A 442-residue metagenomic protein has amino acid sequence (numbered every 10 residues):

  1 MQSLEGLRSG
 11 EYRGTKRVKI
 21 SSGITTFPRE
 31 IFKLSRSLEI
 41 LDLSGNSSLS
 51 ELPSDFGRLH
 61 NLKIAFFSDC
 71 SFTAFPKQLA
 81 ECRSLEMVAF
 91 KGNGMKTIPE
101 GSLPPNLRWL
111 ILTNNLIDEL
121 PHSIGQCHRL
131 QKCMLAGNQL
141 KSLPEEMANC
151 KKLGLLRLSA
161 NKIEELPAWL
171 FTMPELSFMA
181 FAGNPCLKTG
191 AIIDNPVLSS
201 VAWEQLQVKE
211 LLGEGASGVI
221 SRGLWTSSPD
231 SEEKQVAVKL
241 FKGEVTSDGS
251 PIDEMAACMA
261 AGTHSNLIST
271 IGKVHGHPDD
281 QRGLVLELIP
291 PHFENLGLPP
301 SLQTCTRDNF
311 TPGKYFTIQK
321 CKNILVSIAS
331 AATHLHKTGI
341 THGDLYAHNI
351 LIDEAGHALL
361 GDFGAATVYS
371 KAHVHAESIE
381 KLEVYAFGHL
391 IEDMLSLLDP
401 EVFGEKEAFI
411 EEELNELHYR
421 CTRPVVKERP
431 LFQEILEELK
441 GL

Functional and structural regions predicted by a protein language model:
M1-T113, P174-E214, W225-S227, E244: The feature captures the LRR N-terminal capping module
G223-A256: ATP-binding glycine-rich loop module of kinase domains
A256-L267: Structural motif at the C-terminus of the N-lobe alphaC helix and the adjacent alphaC-beta4 loop of the Hanks-type
S269-R282: Short beta-strand micro-motifs within the conserved protein kinase catalytic domain, predominantly in the N-lobe
D279-F293: Conserved short submotifs of the Hanks-type protein kinase catalytic core that shape the nucleotide-binding pocket
I324-L325: Activation segment signature within eukaryotic-like protein kinase domains
A332, H336-I352: Catalytic-loop of the protein kinase fold
L359, G364-E416: C-lobe/activation-segment region of protein kinase-like
